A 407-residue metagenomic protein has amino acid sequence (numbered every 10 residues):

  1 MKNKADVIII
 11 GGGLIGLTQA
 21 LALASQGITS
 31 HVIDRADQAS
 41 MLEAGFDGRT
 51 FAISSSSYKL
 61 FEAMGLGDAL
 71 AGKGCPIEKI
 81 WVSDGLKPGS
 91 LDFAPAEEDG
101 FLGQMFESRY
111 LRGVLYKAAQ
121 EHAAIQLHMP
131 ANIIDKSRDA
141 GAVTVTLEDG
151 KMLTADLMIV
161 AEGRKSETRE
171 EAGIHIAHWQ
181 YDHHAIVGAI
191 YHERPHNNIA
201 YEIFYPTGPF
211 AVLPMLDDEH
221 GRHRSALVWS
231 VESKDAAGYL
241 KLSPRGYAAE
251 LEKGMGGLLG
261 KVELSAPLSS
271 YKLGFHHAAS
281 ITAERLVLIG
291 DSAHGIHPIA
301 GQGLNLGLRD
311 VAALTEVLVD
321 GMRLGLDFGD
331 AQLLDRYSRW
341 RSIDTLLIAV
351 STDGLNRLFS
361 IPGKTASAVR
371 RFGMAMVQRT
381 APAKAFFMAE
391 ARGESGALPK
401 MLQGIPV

Functional and structural regions predicted by a protein language model:
K2-N3, E62-A63, L70-E171, W179-H184: Conserved N-terminal helical subregion
A5-V32: N-terminal Rossmann-like FAD-binding beta1-loop-alpha1 element of flavoenzymes
A24-F46: Glycine-rich FAD pyrophosphate-binding loop
D47-A71: N-terminal glycine-rich dinucleotide-binding loop that anchors FAD/FMN and/or NAD(P) in oxidoreductases
D92, A96, P206-Y271: Conserved FAD/dinucleotide-binding core of flavoprotein oxidoreductases
K165-A200, F210, V231-D235, L251: Central beta-strand plus flanking loop segment that forms part of the substrate or channel wall within the catalytic
A237-G329: FAD/FMN-dependent oxidoreductases across multiple families
E316-V407: C-terminal helical "tail/cap" subdomain of flavin- and related membrane-associated enzymes
